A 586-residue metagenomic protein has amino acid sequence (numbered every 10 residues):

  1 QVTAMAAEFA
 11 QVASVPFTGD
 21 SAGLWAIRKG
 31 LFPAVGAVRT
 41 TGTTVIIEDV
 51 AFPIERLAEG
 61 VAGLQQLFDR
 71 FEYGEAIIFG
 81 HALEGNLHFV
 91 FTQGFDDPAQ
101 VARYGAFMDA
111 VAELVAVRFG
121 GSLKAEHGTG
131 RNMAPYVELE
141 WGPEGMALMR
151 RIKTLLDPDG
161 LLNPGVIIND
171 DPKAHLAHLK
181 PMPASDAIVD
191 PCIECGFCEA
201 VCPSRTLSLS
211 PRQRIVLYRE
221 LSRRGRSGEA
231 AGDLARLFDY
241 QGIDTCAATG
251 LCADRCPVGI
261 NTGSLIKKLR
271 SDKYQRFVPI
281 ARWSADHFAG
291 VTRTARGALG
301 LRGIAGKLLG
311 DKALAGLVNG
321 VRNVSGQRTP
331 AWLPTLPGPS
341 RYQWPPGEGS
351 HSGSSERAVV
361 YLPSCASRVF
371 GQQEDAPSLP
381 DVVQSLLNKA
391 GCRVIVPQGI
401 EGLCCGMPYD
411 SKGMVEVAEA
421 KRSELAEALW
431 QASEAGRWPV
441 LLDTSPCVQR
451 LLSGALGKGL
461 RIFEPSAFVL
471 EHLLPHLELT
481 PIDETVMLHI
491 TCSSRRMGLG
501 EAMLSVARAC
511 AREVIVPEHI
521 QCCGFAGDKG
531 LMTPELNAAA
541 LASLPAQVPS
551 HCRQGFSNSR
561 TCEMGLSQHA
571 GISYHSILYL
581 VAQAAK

Functional and structural regions predicted by a protein language model:
Q1-A125, T129-D170, L176, K180-S204: Noncatalytic alpha-helical scaffold of FAD-dependent oxidoreductases
A26-G36, G42, E48-V50, I54-I78 (+3 more regions): Non-catalytic terminal/interface segments that mediate subunit docking, oligomerization, and allosteric communication
F68, I78-H81, F238, C246 (+1 more regions): Replace "in large, NTP-powered and nucleic-acid-processing enzymes" with "in large, NTP-powered factors and other
D157, T262-K586: Iron-sulfur cluster-binding electron-transfer modules in prokaryotic oxidoreductases
L162-A184, Q213-L237, M497-A507: Short, charged low-complexity linear segments at domain edges
P164-V166, F197-L221, T245-D272, R450-L452 (+2 more regions): Iron-sulfur cluster-binding cysteine motifs and their immediate structural context in ferredoxin-like electron-transfer
I168, R205-Q241, G259-A285, S573-V581: Non-heme iron-sulfur electron-transfer modules
V189-C195, E199, Y240-A253, G402 (+2 more regions): Residues immediately within or flanking Cys/His clusters that coordinate Zn2+ in small zinc-binding modules
